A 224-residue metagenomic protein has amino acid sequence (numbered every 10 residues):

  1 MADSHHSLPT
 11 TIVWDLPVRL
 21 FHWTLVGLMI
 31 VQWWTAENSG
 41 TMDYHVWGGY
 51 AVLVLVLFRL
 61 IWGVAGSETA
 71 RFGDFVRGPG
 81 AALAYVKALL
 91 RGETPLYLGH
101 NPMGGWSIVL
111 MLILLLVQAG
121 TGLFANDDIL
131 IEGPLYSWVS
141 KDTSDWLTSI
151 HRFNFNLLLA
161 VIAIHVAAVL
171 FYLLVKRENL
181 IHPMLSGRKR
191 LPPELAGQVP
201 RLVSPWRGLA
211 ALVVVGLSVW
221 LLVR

Functional and structural regions predicted by a protein language model:
M1-R224: Membrane-embedded alpha-helical bundles that constitute the cytochrome b-like, heme-associated redox core of multi-pass
